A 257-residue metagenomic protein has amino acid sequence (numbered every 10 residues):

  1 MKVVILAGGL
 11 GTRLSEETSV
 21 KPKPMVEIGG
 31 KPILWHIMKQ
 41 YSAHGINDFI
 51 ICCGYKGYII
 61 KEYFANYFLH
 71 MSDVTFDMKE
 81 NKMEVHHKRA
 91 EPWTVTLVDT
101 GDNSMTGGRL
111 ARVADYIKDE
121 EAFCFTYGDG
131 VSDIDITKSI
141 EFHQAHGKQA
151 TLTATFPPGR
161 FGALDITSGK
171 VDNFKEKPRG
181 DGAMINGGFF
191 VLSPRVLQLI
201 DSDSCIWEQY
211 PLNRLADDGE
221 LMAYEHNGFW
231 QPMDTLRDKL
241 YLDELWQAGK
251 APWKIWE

Functional and structural regions predicted by a protein language model:
M1-N66, L97: N-terminal glycine-rich phosphate-binding loop and ensuing alpha1 helix
V3-I5, I51, F125, A150-T153 (+1 more regions): Structural beta-sheet core signal
V20, A90-P92, M105, M184 (+2 more regions): A generic fold-level signal
H36, R109-R112, P211: Well-ordered alpha-helical segments embedded in enzymatic catalytic cores
I60-S168: Conserved beta-loop-beta/alpha segment of the NTase-like Rossmann-fold superfamily that binds/positions NTPs
E121-C124, V131-S132, I136-Q144, T155-G159 (+1 more regions): Catalytic-core segments of class I nucleotidyltransferases/pyrophosphorylases that form NMP-activated intermediates
